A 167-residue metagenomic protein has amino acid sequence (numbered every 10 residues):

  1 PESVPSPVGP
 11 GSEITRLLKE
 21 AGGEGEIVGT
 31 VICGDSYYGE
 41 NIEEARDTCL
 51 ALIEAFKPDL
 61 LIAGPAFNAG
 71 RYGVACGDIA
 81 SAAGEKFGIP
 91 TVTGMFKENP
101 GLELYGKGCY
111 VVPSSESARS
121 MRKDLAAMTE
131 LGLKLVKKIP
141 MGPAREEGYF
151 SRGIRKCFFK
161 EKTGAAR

Functional and structural regions predicted by a protein language model:
P1-R167: An N-terminal assembly and electron-transfer interface module characteristic of large anaerobic redox and radical
